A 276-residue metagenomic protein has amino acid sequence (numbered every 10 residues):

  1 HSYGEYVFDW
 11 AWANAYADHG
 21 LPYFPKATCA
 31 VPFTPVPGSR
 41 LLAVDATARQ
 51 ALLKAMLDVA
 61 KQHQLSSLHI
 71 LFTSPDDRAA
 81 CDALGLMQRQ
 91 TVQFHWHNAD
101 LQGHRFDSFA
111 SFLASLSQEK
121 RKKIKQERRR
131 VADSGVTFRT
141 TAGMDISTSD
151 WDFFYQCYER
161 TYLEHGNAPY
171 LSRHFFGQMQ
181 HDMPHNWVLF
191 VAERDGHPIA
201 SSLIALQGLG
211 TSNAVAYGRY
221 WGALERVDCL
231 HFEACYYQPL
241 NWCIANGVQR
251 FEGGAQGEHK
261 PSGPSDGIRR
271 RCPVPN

Functional and structural regions predicted by a protein language model:
H1-N276: N-acyltransferase acceptor-side catalytic subdomain
